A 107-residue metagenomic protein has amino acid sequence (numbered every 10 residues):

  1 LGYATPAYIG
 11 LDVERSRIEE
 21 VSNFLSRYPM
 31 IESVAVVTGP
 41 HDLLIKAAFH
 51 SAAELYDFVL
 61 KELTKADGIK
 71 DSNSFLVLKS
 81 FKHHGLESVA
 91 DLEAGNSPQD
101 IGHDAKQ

Functional and structural regions predicted by a protein language model:
L1-Q107: A compositional/biophysical signature of low hydrophobicity enriched in polar/charged and small residues
